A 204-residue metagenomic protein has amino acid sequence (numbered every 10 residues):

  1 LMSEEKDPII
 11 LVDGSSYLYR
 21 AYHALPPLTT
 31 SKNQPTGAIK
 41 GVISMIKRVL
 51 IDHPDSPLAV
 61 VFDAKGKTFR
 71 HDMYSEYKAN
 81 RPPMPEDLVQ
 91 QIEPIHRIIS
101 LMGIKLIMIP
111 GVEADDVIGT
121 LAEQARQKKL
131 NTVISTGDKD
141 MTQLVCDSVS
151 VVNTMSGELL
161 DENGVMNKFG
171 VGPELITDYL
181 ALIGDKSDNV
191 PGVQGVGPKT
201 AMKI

Functional and structural regions predicted by a protein language model:
M2-A59, D63, F69-M73: Non-catalytic, usually N-terminal nucleic-acid engagement modules in DNA/RNA processing proteins
M2-E5, L28-T29, A79-I204: Extended two-metal-dependent nuclease catalytic cores across DNA- and RNA-processing enzymes
T68-R70, T142-Q143: Short catalytic/ligand-binding loop motif for oxyanion handling, primarily in non-cytosolic enzymes, centered on
E76: Arg/Lys-rich, often Gly-containing low-complexity segments of ribosomal proteins
